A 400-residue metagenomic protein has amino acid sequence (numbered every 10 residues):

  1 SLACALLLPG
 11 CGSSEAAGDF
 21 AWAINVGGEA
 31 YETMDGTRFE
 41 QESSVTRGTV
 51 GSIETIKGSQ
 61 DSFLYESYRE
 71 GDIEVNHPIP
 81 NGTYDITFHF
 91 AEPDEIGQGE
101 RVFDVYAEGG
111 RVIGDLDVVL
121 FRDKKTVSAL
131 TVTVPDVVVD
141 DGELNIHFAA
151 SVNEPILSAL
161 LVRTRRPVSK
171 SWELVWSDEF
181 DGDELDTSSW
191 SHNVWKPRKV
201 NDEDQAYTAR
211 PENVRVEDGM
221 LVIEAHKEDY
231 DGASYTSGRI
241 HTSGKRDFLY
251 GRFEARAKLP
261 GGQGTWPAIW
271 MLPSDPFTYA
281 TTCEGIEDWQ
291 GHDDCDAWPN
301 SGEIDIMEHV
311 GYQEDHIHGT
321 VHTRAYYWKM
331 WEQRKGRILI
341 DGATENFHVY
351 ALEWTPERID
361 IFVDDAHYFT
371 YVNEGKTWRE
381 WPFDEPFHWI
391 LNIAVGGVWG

Functional and structural regions predicted by a protein language model:
S1-A5: Sec-dependent signal peptide recognition, specifically the positively charged N-region followed immediately by
L6, D19-A21, T83, E100 (+8 more regions): Generic structural microfeature
L6, V75-H77, V132, V152 (+3 more regions): Compositionally biased, intrinsically disordered/low-complexity regions enriched for serine, proline and threonine
P9-G10: C-terminal motif of bacterial Sec signal peptides marking the signal peptidase cleavage site
E15-V168: Compositionally biased, intrinsically disordered or flexible polar/acidic segments
P167-G400: GH16 jelly-roll
